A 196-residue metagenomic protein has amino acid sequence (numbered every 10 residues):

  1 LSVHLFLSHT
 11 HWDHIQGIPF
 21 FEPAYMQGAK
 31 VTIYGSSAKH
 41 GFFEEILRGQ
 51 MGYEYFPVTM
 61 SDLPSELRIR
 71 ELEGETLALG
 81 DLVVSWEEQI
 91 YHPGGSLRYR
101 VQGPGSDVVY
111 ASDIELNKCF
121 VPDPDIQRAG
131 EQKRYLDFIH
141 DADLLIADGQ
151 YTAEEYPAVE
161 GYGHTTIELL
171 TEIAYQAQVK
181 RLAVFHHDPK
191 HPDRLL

Functional and structural regions predicted by a protein language model:
L1-V109, N117-C119, D193-L196: Binuclear metal-dependent hydrolase catalytic cores
H9, D113, H186: Active-site glycine-centered loops adjacent to acidic/histidine catalytic or metal-binding residues that shape
A38, S112-I114, D148-Q150: Short loop/turn segments at strand-loop or loop-helix junctions that form parts of catalytic or ligand-binding pockets
K118-L196: Cap/insert and terminal regions of metallo-dependent hydrolase folds
